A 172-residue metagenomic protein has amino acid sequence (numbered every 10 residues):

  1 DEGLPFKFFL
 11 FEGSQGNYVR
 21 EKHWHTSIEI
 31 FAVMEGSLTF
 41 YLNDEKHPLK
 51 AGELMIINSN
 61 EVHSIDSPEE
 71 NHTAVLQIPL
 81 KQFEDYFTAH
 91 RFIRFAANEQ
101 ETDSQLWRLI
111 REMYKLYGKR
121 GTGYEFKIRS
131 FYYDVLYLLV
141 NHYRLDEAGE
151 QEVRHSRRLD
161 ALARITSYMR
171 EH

Functional and structural regions predicted by a protein language model:
L4-R94, K119-R120, E125: N-terminal regulatory/effector-sensing and dimerization cores that precede helix-turn-helix DNA-binding domains
H25-I28, S130, D160: Aromatic- and histidine-enriched alpha-helix N-cap/loop-to-helix transition segments that scaffold the rims
A32, Q105-E112, F131, L138: Amphipathic, well-ordered alpha-helical segments in soluble domains
A74, L109, Y124-F131, V135: Residue-level detector of well-ordered alpha-helical segments, enriched for hydrophobic/aromatic packing positions
P79, T102, F131-Y132: Hydrophobic/aromatic residues within well-ordered alpha-helical segments
R94-S104, Y117-I128, Y137-H172: Short, Lys/Arg-enriched, Trp-marked, Pro/Gly-tolerant hinge/linker segments that flank
